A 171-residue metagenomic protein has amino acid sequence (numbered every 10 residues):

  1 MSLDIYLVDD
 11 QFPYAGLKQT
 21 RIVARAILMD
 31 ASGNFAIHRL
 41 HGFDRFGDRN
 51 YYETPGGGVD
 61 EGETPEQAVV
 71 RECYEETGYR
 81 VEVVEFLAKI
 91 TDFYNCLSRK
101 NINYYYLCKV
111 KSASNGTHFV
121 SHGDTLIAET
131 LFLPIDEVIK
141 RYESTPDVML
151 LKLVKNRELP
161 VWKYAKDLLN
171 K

Functional and structural regions predicted by a protein language model:
M1-R25, A31: Acidic, metal-coordinating catalytic segment for phosphate/diphosphate chemistry, firing primarily on the Nudix
I22-A24, G33, I102-Y104, A128: Change "...and in nucleic-acid phosphodiester-cleaving endonucleases..." to "...and in nucleic-acid processing enzymes
M29-N34, F43-R45, D60, L107-N115: Short, charged/polar surface micro-motifs in flexible loops or helix N-caps
N34-E75: Conserved Nudix-box catalytic region and its N-terminal flanking loop in Nudix hydrolases and closely related
I37-R39, H118-S121: Beta-strand scaffold of nucleotide-dependent catalytic cores
R80-A88: A short coil-to-beta-strand element that immediately follows conserved catalytic motifs
F93-T117, L131: Active-site-adjacent beta-strand/loop module that shapes the phosphate/pyrophosphate-binding cleft
H122-K171: Nudix hydrolase/Nudix homology domain
